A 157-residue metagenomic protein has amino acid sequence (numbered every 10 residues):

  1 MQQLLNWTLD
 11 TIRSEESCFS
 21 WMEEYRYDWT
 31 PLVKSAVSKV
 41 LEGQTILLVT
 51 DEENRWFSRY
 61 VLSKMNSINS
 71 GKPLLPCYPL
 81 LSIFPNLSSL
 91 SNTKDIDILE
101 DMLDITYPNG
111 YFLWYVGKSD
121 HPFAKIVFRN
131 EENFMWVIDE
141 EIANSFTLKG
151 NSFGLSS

Functional and structural regions predicted by a protein language model:
M1-Y27: Helix-enriched interaction subdomains in cytosolic or periplasmic regions, typified by TIR/SEFIR signaling/NADase cores
W21-E42: A short, well-structured juxtamembrane/interface segment
E42-E53: Short glycine-rich or small-residue beta-strand-to-loop segments that form or flank ligand, phosphate, metal/Fe-S
E52, W56-S157: Glycine-rich phosphate-binding loops that contact phosphosugars or nucleotide phosphates
